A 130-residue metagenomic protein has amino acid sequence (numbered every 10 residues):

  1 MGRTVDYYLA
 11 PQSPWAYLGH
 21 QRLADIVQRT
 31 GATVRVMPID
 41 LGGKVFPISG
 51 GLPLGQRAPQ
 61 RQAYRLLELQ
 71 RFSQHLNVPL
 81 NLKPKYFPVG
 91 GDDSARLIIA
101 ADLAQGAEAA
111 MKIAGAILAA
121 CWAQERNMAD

Functional and structural regions predicted by a protein language model:
M1-D6: Extreme N-terminal starter segment of soluble prokaryotic enzymes
P11, Y17-C121, R126: Structural alpha/beta surface segment adjacent to cysteine/selenocysteine redox centers across thiol/disulfide enzymes
A129-D130: Long, well-ordered amphipathic alpha-helical subdomains in the mid-to-C-terminal portions of large enzyme subunits
